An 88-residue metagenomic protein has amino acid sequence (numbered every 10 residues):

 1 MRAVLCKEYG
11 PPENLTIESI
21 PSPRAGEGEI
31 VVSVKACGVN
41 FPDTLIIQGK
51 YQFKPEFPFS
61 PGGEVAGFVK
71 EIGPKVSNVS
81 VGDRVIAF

Functional and structural regions predicted by a protein language model:
M1-V4: Short structural boundary motif marking the start of a folded domain
C6, I20: Hydrophobic residues at beta-strand termini and immediately following loops that shape nucleotide-binding pockets
P12-I17, K50-Y51: Short gly/ser/thr-rich secondary-structure transition/capping motifs
P21-G38, K50-F88: Glycine-rich beta-strand-centered segment in the early N-terminal region that forms part of a ligand/cofactor-binding
P42-Q48: Cytochrome P450 core scaffold surrounding the K-helix E-X-X-R motif and the conserved "meander" helix-loop region
